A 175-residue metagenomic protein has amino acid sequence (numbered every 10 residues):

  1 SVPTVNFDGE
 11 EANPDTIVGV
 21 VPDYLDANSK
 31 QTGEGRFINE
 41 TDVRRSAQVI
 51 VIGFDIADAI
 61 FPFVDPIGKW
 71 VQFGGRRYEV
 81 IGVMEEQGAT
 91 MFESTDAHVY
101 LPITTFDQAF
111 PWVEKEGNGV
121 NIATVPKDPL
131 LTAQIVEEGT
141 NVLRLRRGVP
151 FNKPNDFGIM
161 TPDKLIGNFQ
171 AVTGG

Functional and structural regions predicted by a protein language model:
S1-V2, N118: Membrane-proximal extracellular/periplasmic loop immediately following the first transmembrane helix
V2, I56, K164-L165: Alpha-helix capping/helix-boundary segments
P3-D8, G88-F92, G167-F169: A short acidic, helix-capping loop that chelates divalent metal ions and anchors anionic groups
E10-N13, R44-R45: A short, glycine/Asx- and small/polar-enriched loop/turn that sits immediately N-terminal to a beta-strand
N13-D15, F157: Short active-site oxyanion
V18, P22-D42, S46-N152: Mid-to-C-terminal secondary-structure elements that act as membrane-proximal/extracytoplasmic interface segments
L130, L143-G175: Membrane-helix entry/capping segments
